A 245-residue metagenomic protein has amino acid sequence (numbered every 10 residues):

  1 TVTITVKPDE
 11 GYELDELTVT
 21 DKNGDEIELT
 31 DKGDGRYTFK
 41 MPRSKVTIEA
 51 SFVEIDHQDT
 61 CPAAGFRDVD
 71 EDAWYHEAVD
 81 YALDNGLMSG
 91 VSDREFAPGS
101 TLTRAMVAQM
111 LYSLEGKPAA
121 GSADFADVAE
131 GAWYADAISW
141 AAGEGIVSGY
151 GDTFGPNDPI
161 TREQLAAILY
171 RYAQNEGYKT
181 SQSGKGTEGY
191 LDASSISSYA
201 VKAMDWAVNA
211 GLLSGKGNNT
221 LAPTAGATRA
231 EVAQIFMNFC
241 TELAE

Functional and structural regions predicted by a protein language model:
V2-T38: Surface-exposed interfaces of beta-sheet-rich extracellular modules
I4-V6, L17, Y37-F39, A50 (+2 more regions): Extracellular/surface recognition and adhesion modules
I4-V6, R36-M41, F96, F154 (+1 more regions): Generic recognition of long tandem-repeat/solenoid scaffolds
I27-D31, V53-H76, S89-D136, G143-E163 (+3 more regions): Feature responds to low-complexity, polar/acidic, surface-exposed segments characteristic of secreted/exported proteins
M41-I55: C-terminal beta-strand-rich structural cap/linker in extracellular carbohydrate-active enzymes
V79-A82, L111, A141, L169 (+1 more regions): A short amphipathic alpha-helical interaction element
